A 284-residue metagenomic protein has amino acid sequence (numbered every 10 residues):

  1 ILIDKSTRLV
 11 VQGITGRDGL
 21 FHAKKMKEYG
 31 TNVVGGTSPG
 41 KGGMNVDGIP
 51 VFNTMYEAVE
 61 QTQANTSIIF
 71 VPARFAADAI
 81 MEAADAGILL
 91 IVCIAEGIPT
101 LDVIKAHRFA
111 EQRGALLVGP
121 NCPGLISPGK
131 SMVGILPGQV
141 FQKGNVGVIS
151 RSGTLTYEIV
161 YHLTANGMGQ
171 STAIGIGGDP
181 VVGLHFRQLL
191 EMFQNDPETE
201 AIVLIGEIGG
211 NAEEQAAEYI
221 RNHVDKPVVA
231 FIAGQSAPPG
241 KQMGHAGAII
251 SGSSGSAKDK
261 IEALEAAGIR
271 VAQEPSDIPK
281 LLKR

Functional and structural regions predicted by a protein language model:
I1-R284: Catalytic-core regions of core metabolic enzymes, especially those transforming organic acids/acyl-group intermediates
